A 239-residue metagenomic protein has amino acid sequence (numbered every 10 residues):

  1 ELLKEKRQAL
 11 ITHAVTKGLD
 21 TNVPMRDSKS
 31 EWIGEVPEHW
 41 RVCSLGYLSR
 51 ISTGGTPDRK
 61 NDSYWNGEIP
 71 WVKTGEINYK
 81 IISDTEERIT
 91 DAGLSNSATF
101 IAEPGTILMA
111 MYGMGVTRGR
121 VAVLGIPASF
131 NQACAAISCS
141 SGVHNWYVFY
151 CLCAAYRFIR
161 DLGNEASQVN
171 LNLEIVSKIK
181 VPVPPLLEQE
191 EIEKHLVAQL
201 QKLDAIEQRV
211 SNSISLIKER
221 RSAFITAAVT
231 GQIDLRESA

Functional and structural regions predicted by a protein language model:
E1-E38, R209-A239: Short amphipathic coiled-coil heptad-repeat segments
A9, D62-K80: Short beta-strand/loop turn elements enriched in aromatics
D27, P127-A135, E165-E190: A short glycine-rich beta-alpha junction/loop motif
S28-G55, K178-L186, E190, A198-Q201 (+2 more regions): Non-catalytic DNA-recognition/assembly elements of restriction-modification systems
S28-K29, G46-K60, G75-P104, F130: Sequence-specific dsDNA recognition surfaces
M109-A110: A generic structural signal for residues embedded in beta-strands
V116-V123: Short, Lys/Arg- and Gly-enriched loop/turn segments at beta-strand edges
